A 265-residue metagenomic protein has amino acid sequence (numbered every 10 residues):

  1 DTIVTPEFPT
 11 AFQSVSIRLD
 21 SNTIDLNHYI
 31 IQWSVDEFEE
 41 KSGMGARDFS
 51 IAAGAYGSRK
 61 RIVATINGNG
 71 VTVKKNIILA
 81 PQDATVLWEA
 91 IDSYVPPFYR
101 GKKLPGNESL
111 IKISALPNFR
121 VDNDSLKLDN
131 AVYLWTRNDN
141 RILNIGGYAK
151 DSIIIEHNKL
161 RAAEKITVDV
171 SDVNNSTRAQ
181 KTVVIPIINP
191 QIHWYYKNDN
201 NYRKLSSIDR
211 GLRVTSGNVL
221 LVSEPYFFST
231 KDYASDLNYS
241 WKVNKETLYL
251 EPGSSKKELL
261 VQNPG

Functional and structural regions predicted by a protein language model:
D1-P9, N76-P105, V183-V214: Short, compositionally biased P/S/T/A/G/V-rich stretches that sit at domain boundaries
A11-N22, L104, E108-F119, N123-D124 (+1 more regions): A short beta-strand segment in extracellular, disulfide-stabilized domains
D25-Q32, D124-L134, D232-S240: Solvent-exposed loop segments of extracellular immunoglobulin-like
S34-I51, T136-I155, V243-V261: Surface-exposed, flexible coil segments in extracellular/virion-facing regions
A52-G57, E156-L160, L260-G265: Short, surface-exposed loop/turn segments at beta-strand-coil junctions that are enriched for proline with nearby
S58-I62, A162-I166, V219, G265: Exposed beta-strand face motif in extracellular beta-rich ectodomains
A64-G68, V170-D172: Conserved structural position at the C-terminal beta-strand of extracellular beta-sandwich adhesion modules
K102-S171: Solenoidal tandem-repeat scaffolds enriched in leucines and small polar residues
